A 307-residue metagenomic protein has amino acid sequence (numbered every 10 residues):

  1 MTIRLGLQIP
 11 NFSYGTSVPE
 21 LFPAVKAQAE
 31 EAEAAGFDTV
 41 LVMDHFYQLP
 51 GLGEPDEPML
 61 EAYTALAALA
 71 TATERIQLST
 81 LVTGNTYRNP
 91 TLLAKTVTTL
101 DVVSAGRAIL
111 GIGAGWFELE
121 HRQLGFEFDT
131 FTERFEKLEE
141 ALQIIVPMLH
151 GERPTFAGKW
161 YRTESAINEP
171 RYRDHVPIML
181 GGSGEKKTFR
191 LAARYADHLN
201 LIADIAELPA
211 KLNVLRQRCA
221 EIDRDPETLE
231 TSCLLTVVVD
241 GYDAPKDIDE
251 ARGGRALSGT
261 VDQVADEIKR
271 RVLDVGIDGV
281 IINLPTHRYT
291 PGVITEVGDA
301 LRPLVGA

Functional and structural regions predicted by a protein language model:
M1-A72, D174-V176, I205, L284-G292 (+1 more regions): N-terminal beta1-alpha1-beta2 module of alpha/beta enzyme domains
I3, L52-G53, T80, T86-Y195 (+2 more regions): Internal, glycine-rich beta/alpha segment that forms the wall or movable "lid" of small-molecule/cofactor binding
L5-I9, V40-V42, Q77-T80, A108-I112 (+4 more regions): Hydrophobic faces of well-ordered beta-strands that scaffold small-molecule active sites in alpha/beta enzyme cores
I9, E31-E33, D38, F131-Y172 (+1 more regions): An alpha-helical appendage that flanks or caps ligand/catalytic pockets
I9-P23, T83-T91, R173-G184, D249-Q263: Active-site mouth loops of central-metabolism enzymes
P10-F12, H45, T83-N85, G113-F117 (+4 more regions): Active-site beta-loop-alpha junctions enriched in small/polar residues
P19-A32, L93-T96, G181-R194, L257-L273: Short, acidic/polar
A72-R75, S104, L191-L199, V275-I277: Glycine-enriched alpha-helix->loop->beta-strand junction motifs that scaffold or abut catalytic
